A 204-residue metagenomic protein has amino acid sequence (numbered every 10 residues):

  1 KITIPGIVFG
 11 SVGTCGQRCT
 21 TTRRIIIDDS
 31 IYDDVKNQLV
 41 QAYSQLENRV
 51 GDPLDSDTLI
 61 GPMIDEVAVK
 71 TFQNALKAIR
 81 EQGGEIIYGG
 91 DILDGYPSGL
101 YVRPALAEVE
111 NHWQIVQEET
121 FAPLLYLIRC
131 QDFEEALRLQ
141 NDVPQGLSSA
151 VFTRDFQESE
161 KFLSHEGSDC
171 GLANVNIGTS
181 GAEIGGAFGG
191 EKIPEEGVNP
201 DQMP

Functional and structural regions predicted by a protein language model:
K1, D94-P97, Y101-P204: Conserved C-terminal structural/oligomerization subdomain of aldehyde/semialdehyde dehydrogenase
K1-N111, R138, V175: ALDH superfamily catalytic-core signature
